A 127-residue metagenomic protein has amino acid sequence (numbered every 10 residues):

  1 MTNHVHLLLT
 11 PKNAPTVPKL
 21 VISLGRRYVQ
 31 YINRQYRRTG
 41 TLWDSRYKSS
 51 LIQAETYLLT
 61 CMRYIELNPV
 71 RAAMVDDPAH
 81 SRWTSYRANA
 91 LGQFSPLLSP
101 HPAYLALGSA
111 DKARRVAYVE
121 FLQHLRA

Functional and structural regions predicted by a protein language model:
M1-T2, T10-A127: Short Pro-Cys-Gly-centered "Cys-loop" motif that presents a nucleophilic cysteine in a tight turn
